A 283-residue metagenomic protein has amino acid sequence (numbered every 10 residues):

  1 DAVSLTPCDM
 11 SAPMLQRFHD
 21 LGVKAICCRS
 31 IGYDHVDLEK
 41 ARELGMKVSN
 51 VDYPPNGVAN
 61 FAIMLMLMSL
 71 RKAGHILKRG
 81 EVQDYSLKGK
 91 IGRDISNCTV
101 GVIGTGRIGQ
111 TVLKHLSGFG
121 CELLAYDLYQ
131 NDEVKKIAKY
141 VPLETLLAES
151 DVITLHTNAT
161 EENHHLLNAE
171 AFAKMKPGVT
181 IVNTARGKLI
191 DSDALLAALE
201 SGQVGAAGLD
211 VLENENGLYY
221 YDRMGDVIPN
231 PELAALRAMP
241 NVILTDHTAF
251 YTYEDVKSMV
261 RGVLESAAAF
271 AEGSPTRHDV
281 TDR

Functional and structural regions predicted by a protein language model:
A2-G80, G89-R93: Phosphate/diphosphate ligand-binding glycine-rich loop within oxidoreductases
P7-C8, I31, D151, H156-A159 (+2 more regions): Short glycine-/small-residue-rich Rossmann-like dinucleotide-binding loops
M10-V23, E161-I181: Rossmann-fold NAD(P) dinucleotide-binding segment
D20-A25, L44-M46, C121, P177-V179 (+1 more regions): A short helix->loop->beta-strand "cap" motif at the edges of active sites that frequently abuts
M46, A138, N241-I243: Short, conserved active-site loop motifs that form the nucleotide-linked donor/cofactor pocket
A59-K78, K114-C121, R261-S274: Oxidoreductase and adenylate-handling cofactor-binding alpha/beta cores
K88-P177: Rossmann-like dinucleotide/phosphate-binding beta-alpha-beta segment
G178, G187-R283: Rossmann-like dinucleotide-binding domain for NAD(H)/NADP(H)
